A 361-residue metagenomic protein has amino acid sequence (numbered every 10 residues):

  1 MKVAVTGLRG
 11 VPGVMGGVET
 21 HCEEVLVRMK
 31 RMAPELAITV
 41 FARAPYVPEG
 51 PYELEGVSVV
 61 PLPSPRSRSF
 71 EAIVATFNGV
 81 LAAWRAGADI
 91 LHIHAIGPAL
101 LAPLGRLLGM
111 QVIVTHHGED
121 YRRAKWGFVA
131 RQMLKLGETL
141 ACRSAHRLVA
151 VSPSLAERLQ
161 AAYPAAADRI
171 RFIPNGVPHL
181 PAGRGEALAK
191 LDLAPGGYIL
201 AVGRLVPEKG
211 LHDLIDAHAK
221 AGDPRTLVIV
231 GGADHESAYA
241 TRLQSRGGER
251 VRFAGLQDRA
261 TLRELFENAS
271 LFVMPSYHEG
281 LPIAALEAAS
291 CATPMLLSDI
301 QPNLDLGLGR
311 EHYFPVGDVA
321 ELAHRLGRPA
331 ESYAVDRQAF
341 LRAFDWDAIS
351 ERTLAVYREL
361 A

Functional and structural regions predicted by a protein language model:
A4-T6, A189-K209, I215-K220, V228: Conserved donor-binding/catalytic core segment of Leloir-type glycosyltransferases
W84, R131-L148: Membrane-proximal helix-turn-helix segments that form the acceptor-binding/catalytic region of lipid-linked
S154, G176: Carbohydrate-associated surface elements
A240-A260: Nucleotide-activated donor-binding/catalytic signature segment of Leloir-type glycosyltransferases, i.e., the conserved
L256-Q257, E264-A269: Short alpha-helical donor nucleotide-sugar binding micro-motif in glycosyltransferases
Y277: Aromatic "clamp/platform" in nucleotide-sugar-dependent glycosyltransferases that forms part of the donor/acceptor
P294-L297: Short hydrophobic beta-strand element within catalytic cores of glycosyltransferases and related nucleotide-activated
E311-A320, H324-E331: Conserved acidic donor-binding segment of nucleotide-sugar-dependent glycosyltransferases
